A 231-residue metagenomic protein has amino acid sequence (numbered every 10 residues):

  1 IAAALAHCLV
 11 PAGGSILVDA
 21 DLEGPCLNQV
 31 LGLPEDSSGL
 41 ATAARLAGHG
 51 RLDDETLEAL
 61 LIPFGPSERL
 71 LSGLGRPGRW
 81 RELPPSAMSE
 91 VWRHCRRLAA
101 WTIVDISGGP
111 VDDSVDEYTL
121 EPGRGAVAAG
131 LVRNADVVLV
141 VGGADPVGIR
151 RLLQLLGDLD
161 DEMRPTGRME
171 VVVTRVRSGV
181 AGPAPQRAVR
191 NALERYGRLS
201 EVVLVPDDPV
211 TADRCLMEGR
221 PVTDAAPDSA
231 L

Functional and structural regions predicted by a protein language model:
I1-C8: Glycine-rich phosphate-binding P-loop
L9-L70, W92: Phosphate-binding loop that captures ATP/GTP phosphates
S67-P122, A128: Phosphate-binding/switch loop-helix module in NTP-utilizing enzymes
S72-G73, V104-D105, L139-A144, E170-R175: Conserved beta-strand segments of the P-loop GTPase G domain that flank and frequently precede/overlap
W101, D136-V137, E170, E201-V203: Well-ordered beta-strand positions
G108-D113, A135-Q154, G179-G182: Conserved Switch II/interswitch segment of TRAFAC-class P-loop GTPases
A128-A129, I149-M169: Conserved C-terminal guanine-recognition region of P-loop GTPase G domains, centered on the G4
R175-R177, P183-V222: Beta-strand-loop-alpha "switch" segments that mediate conformational coupling across diverse proteins
